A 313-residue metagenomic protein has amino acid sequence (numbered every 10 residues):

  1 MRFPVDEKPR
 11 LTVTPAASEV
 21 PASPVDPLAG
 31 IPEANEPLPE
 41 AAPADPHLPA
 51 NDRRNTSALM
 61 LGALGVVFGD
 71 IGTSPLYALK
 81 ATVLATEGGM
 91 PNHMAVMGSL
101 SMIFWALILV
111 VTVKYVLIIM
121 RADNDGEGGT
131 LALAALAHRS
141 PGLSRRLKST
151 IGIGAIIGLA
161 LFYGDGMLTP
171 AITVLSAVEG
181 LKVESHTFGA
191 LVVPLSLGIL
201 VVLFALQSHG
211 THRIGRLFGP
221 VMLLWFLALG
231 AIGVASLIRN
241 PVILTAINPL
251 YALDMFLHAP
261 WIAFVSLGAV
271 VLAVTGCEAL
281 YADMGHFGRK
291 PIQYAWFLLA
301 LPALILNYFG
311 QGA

Functional and structural regions predicted by a protein language model:
R2-A313: The structured alpha-helical core of multi-pass membrane proteins
